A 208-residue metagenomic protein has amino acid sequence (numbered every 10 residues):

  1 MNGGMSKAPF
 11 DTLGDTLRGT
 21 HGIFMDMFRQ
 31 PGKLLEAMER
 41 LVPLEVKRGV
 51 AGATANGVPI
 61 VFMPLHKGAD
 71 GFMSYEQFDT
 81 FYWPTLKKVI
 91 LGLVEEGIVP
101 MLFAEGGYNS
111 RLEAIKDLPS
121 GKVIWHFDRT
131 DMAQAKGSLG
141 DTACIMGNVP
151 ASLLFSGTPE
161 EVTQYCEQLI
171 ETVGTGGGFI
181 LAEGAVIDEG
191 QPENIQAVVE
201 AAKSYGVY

Functional and structural regions predicted by a protein language model:
M1-Y208: Active-site loop segments of alpha/beta catalytic cores
